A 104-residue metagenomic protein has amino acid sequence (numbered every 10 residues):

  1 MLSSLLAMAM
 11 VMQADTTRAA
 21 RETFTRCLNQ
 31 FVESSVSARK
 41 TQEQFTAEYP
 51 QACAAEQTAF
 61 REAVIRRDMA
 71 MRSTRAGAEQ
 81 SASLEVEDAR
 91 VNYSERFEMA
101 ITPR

Functional and structural regions predicted by a protein language model:
M1-D15: Classic N-terminal secretory signal peptides
L2-L5, T25, Q42, S81 (+1 more regions): Generic N-terminal initiation segments characterized by hydrophobic and/or small/turn-forming residues
S4, K40, R66-M69: Signal peptide-directed secreted proteins
T17-A63: Short N-proximal segments of mature Sec-exported proteins
T46-R104: Compact alpha-helical subdomains of small soluble proteins
